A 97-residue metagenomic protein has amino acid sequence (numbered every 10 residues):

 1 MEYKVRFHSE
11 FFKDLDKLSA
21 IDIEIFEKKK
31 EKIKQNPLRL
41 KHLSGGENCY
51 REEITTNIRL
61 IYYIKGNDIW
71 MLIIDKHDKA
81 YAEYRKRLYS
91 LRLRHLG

Functional and structural regions predicted by a protein language model:
E2-R6, K13-K17, N57-R59, Y63-G97: Enriched for short, Lys/Arg-rich terminal
F7-H8, N36: PIN/NYN-family metal-dependent endoribonuclease catalytic core
K30-I54: A short, surface-exposed loop/turn module that caps and links secondary-structure elements
